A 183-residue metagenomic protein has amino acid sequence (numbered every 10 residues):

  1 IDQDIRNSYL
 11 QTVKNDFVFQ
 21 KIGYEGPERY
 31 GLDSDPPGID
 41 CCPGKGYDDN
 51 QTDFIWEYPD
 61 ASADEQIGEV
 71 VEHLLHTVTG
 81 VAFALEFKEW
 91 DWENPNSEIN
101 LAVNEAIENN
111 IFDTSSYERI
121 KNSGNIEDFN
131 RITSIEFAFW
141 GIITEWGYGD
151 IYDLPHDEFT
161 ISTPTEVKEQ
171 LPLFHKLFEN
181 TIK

Functional and structural regions predicted by a protein language model:
I1-F112: Acidic/His-rich structured neighborhood in mature extracellular/periplasmic domains
T12, T52, T77-T79, T114 (+4 more regions): Residue-identity detector for threonine
D16, G26, F54, A63 (+7 more regions): Residue-level detector of solvent-exposed, low-hydrophobicity positions
D35-D40, G46, G124, D150-D157: Low-complexity, polar-biased intrinsically disordered regions enriched in Pro/Ser/Thr/Gly
N50, A106, T133-S134, K168 (+1 more regions): Generic detection of intrinsically disordered/low-complexity segments and helix-coil linkers/edges
P59-Q66, S123-I135, P155-E166: Conserved aromatic-histidine-acidic binding/catalytic patches
A82-L154: Post-HExxH zinc-binding segment in Zn-dependent metallohydrolases
E136-K183: Pan-zinc metallopeptidase signature
